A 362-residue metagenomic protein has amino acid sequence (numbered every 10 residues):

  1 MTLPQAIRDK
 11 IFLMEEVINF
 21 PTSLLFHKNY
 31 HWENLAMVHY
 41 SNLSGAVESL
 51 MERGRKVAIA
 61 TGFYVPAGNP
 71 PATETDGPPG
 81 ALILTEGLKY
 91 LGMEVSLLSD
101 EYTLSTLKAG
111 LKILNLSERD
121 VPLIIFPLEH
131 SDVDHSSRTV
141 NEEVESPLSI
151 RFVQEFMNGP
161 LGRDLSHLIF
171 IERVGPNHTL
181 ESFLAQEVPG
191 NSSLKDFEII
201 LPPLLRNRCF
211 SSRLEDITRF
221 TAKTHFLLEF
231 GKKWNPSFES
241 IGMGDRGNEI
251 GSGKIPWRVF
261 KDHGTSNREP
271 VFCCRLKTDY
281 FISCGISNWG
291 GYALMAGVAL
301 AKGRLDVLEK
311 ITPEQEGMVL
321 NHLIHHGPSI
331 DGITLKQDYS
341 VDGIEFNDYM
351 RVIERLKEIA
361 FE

Functional and structural regions predicted by a protein language model:
M1-K56, Y64: Positively charged, low-complexity intrinsically disordered leader regions
K56-A58, S166-H167, E239: Structural motif
G62-V65, R173-P176, R246: Short glycine-rich anion-binding loops that position phosphate/pyrophosphate groups of nucleotides and phosphorylated
P71-M93: Histidine-anchored nucleotide/phosphate-binding helix
M93, K232-S240: A short helix->loop->beta-strand "cap" motif at the edges of active sites that frequently abuts
M93-Y102, M243: Short internal beta-strands
A109-G231: An acidic, phosphate/nucleotide-engaging active-site surface
G242-E362: C-terminal functional extensions of proteins
